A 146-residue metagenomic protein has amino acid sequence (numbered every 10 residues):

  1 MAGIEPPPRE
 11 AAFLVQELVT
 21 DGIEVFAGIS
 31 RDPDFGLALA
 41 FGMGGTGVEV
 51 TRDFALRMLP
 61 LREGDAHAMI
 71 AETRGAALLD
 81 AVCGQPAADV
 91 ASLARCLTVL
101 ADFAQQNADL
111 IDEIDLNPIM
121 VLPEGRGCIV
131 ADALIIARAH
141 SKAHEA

Functional and structural regions predicted by a protein language model:
M1-A146: ATP-dependent carboxylate/acyl-activation modules
